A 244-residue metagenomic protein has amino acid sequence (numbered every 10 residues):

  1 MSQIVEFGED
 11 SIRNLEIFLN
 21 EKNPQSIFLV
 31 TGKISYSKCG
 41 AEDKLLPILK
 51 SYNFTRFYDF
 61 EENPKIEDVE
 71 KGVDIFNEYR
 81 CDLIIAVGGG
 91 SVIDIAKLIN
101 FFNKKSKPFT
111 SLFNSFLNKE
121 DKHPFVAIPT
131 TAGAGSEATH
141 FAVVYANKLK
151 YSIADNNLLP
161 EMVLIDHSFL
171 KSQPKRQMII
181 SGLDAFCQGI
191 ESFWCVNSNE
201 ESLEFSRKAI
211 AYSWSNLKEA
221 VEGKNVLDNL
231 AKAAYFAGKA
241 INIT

Functional and structural regions predicted by a protein language model:
M1-L83: ATP/NTP phosphate-donor binding region
I4, S26-F28, T55, D82-I85 (+4 more regions): Structural motif
T31-K33, V87-G89, V221: Glycine-rich beta-strand-to-loop/alpha-helix junction loops that act as flexible
K44-L45, V73, V92-S106, A138-F141: Short Gly/Thr/Asp-enriched flexible loops that form oxyanion-binding sites at enzyme active sites
C81-K97, T130-S136: Glycine/serine-rich anion-binding loops at beta->alpha junctions that coordinate negatively charged ligand groups
K104-E200: A glycine/threonine-rich phosphate-anchoring loop and its flanking beta-alpha core in nucleotide/phosphate-binding
S192-T244: Active-site segments that bind and position negatively charged phosphate/pyrophosphate groups
